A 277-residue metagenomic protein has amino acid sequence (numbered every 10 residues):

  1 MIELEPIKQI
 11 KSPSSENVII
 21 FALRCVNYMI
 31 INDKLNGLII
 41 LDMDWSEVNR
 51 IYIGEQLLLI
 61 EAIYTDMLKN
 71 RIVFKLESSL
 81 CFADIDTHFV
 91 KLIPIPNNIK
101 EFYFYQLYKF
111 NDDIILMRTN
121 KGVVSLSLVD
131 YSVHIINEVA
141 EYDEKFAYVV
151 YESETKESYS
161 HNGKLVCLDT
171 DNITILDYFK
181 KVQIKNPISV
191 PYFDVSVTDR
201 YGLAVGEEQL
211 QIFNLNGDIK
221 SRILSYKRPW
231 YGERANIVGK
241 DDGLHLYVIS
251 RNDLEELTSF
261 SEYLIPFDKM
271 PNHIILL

Functional and structural regions predicted by a protein language model:
M1-E16: A short helix->beta-strand "capping" segment at the edge of beta-propeller domains
K8, N49-I53, K91-P96, H134-A140 (+3 more regions): Beta-propeller fold detector
S15-R24, Q56-M67, I99-F110, V139-Y159 (+3 more regions): Repeated scaffold domains used in trafficking and secretory/extracellular systems, primarily beta-propellers
N27-N32, N70-K75, D113-R118, A147-Y148 (+4 more regions): Short beta-strand elements that form the blades of beta-propeller/WD-repeat-like and other beta-sheet-rich scaffold
L35-I40, S78-A83, K121-S127, D171-I175 (+2 more regions): Structural motif
D42-S46, I85-H88, L128-Y131, D177-K180 (+2 more regions): Short loop/turn segments that connect beta-strands within beta-propeller blades
E61-L116, N120: A generic tandem-repeat structural signature
G232-L277: Blade-level signature of beta-propeller repeat domains, shared across WD40, Kelch, NHL, RCC1 and BNR/Asp-box propellers
